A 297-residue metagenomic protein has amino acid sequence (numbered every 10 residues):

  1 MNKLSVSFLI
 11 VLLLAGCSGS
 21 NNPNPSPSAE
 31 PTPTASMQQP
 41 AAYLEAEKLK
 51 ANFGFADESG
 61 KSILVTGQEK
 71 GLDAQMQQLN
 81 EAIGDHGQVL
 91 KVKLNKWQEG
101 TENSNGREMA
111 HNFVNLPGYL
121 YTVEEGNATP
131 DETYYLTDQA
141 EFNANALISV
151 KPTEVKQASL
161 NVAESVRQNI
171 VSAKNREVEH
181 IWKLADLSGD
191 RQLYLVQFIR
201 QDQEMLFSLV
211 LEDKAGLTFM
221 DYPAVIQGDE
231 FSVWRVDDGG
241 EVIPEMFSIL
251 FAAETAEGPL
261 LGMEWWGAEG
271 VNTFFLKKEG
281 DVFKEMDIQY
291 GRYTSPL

Functional and structural regions predicted by a protein language model:
N2-L9: Sec-dependent signal peptide recognition, specifically the positively charged N-region followed immediately by
L14-G16: C-terminal motif of bacterial Sec signal peptides marking the signal peptidase cleavage site
G19: Short, conserved catalytic or interaction motifs in soluble domains
N22-L297: Exposed acidic/polar residues on beta-strands and adjacent loops within beta-sheet cores, strongest in beta-propeller
